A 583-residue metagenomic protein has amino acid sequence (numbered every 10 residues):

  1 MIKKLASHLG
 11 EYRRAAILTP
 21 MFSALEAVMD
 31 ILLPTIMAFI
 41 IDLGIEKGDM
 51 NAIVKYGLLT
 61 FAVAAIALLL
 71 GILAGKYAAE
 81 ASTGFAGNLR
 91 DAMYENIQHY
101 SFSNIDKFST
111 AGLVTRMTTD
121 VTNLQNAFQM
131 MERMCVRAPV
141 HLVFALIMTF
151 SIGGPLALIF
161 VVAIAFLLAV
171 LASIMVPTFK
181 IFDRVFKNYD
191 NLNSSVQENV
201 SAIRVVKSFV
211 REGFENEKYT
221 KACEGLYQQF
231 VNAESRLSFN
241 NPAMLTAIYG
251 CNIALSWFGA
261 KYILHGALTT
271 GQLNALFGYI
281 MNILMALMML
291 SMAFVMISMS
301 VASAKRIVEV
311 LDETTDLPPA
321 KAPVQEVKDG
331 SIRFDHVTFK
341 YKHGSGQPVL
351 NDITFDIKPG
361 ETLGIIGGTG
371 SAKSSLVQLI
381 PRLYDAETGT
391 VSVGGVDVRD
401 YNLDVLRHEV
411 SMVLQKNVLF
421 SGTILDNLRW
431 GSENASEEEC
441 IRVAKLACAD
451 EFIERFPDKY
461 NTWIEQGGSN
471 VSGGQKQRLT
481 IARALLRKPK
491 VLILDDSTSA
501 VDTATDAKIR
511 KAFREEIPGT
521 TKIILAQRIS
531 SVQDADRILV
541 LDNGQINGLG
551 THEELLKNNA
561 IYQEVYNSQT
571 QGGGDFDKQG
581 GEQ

Functional and structural regions predicted by a protein language model:
I2-G10, I36-D42, E46, A79-Q125 (+5 more regions): Extended non-transmembrane interhelical loops and adjacent amphipathic helices of multipass membrane proteins
G10-R14, H99-S103, T119-E132, V136 (+6 more regions): An intracellular "coupling" helix at the cytosolic face of ABC transporter transmembrane type-1 domains
A16-L73, Y77, F150-P155, G266-T270: Transmembrane helix-loop-helix hairpins at lipid-water interfaces of multipass membrane proteins, especially the type-1
M21, L25, M29-L33, L70 (+5 more regions): Hydrophobic alpha-helical transmembrane segments of ABC transporter permease domains
D49-I53, F144, M148-A165, V176 (+2 more regions): Helix-loop-helix
T314-V327: Pre-NBD coupling/linker segments of ABC/ABC-like ATPases
E326-Q583: ABC-type nucleotide-binding domain
